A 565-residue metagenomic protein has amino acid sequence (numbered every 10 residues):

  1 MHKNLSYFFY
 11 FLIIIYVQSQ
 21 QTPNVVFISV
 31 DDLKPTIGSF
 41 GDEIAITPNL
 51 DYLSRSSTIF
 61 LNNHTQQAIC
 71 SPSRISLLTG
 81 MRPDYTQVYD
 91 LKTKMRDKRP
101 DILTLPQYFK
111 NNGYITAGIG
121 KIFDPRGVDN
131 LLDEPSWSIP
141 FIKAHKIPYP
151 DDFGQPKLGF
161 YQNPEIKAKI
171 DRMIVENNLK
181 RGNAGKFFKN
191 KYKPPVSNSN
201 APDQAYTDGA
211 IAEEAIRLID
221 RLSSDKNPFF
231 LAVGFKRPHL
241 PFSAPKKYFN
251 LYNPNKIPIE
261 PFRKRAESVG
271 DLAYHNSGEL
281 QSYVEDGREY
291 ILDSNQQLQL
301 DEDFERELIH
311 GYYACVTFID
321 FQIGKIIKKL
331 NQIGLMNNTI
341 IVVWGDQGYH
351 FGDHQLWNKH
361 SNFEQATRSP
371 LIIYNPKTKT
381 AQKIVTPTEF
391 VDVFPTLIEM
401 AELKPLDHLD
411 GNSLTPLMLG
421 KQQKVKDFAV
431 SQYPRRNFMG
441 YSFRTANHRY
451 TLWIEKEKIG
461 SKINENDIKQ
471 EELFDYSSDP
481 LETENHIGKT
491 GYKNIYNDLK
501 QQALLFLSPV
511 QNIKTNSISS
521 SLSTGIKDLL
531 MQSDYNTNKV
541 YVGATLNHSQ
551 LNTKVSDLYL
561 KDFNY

Functional and structural regions predicted by a protein language model:
H2, V17-E465, K469-Q470, P480-Q501 (+1 more regions): Formylglycine-dependent sulfatase
N4-I15: Sec-dependent N-terminal signal peptides
F11, S521-S523, Q550: Low-complexity intrinsically disordered segments
L473-F474: Short hydrophobic beta-strand that contains or immediately precedes a catalytic carboxylate
S477: Residues forming the ATP-binding cleft of Hanks-type serine/threonine protein kinase domains
T490-L530: A contiguous, mid-protein "functional segment" used to position or interact with cofactors/ions or partner subunits
